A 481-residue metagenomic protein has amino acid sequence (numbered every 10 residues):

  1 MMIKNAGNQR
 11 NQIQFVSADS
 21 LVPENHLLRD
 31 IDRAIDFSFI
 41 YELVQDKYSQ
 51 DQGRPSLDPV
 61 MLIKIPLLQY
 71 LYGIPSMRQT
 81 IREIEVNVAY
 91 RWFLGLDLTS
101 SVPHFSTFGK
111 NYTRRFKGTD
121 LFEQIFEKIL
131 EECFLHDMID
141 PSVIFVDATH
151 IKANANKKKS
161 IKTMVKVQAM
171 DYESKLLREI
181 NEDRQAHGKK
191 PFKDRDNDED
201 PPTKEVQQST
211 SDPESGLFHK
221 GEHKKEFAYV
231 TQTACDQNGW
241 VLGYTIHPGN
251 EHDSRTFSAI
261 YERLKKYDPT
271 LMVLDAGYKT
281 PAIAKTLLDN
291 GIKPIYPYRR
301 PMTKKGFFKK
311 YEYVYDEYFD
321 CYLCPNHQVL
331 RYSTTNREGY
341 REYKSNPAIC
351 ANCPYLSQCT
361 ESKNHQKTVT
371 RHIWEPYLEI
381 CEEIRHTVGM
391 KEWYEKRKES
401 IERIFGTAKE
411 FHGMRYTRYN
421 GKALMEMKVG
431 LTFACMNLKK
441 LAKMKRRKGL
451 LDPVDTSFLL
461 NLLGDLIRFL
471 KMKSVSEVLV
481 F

Functional and structural regions predicted by a protein language model:
M1-R29: Hydrophobic alpha-helical membrane-insertion signals
K4, G73-V86, L96-F481: Anion-binding and metal-coordination hotspots
N5-N8, R54-S56, L98: A short, ordered amphipathic alpha-helix with a cationic face
G7, I65, D140: Catalytic cores of nucleic-acid ligases and guanylyltransferases
N11, E24, F37, D58 (+2 more regions): Generic alpha-helical segment signature
I13-V16, V22, I35, P75 (+2 more regions): Short coil/turn linker and secondary-structure boundary residues
E24-L67, Y72-G73, I373: Basic, short loop/linker segments at the boundary and entry of helix-turn-helix/winged-helix-like folds
R91-G95: Short arginine-rich
